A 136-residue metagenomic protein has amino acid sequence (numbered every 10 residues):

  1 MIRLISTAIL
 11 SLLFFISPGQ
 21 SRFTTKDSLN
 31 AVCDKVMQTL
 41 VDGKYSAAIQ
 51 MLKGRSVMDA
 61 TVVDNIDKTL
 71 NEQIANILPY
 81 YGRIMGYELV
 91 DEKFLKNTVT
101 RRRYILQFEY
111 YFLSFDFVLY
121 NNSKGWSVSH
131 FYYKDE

Functional and structural regions predicted by a protein language model:
M1-T24: Bacterial Sec-dependent N-terminal signal peptides
A8, L52, D135: Residues that line or immediately flank small-molecule/substrate-binding pockets and catalytic motifs
F14-S17, T25, L29, D67-A75 (+2 more regions): A generic structural signal for ordered secondary structure
I16-D42: Short, low-complexity N-terminal intrinsically disordered segments enriched in polar/charged residues
S21-T24, V36, M58-V62, I105: A general boundary/transition motif marking the beginning of the first structured unit of a protein
A31, S46-T98: Short solvent-exposed beta->alpha transition segments
V41, Y45, Y111-L113: Amphipathic alpha-helical protein-protein interaction surfaces
G86-E136: Exposed beta-sheet edge and beta->alpha loop/turn motif
